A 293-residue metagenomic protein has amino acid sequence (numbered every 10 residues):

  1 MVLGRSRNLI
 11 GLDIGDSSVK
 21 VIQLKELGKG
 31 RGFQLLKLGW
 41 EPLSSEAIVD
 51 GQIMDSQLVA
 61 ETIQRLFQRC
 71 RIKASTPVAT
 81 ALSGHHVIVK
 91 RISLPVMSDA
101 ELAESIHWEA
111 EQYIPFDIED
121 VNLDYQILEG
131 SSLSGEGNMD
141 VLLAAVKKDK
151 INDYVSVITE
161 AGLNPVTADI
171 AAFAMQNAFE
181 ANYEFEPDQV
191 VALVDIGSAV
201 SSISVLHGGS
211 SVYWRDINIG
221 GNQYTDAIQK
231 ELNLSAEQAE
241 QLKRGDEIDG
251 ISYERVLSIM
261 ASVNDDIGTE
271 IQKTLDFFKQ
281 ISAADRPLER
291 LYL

Functional and structural regions predicted by a protein language model:
M1-E109, N152-Y154, E160-N164: Non-catalytic, solvent-exposed interaction/assembly segments
V2-P42, V78-A81, E180-Y213, I217-Y224 (+1 more regions): Gly/Thr-rich phosphate-binding beta-strand-loop-beta motif of the actin/hexokinase/Hsp70
G4-S6, G15-S18, A74, G84-H86 (+10 more regions): Short flexible coil/turn linkers enriched for glycine and charged/polar residues that connect secondary-structure
L35-W40, A81-L82, Y125-I127, E240-D246: Flexible hinge/switch segments at interdomain interfaces of large molecular machines
I48, D149-N177, S210-I251: Glycine-rich phosphate-binding loop plus the immediately following alpha-helix
L58-R71, E184-Q189, E270-K279: Phosphate-interacting basic helix/loop segments used at nucleotide- and nucleic-acid interfaces
P77-N182, L288-R290: Active-site neighborhood for divalent-cation/phosphate handling
Q241-R290: Adenine-nucleotide phosphate-binding core of ATP-dependent small-molecule kinases
